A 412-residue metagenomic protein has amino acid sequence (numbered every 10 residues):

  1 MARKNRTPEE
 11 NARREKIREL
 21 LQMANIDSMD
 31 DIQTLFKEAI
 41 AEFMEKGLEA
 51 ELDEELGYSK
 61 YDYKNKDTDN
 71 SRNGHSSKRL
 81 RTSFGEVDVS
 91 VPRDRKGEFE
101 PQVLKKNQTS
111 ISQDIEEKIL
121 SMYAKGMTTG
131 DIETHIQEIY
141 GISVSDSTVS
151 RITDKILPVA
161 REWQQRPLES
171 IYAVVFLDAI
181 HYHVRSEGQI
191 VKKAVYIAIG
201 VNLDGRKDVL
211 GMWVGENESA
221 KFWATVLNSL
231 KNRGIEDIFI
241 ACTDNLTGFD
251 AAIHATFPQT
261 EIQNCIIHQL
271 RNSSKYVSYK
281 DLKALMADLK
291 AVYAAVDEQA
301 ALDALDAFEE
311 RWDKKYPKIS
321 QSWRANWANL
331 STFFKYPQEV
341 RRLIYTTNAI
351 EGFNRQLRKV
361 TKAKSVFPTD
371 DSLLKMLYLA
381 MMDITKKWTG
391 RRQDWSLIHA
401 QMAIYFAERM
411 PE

Functional and structural regions predicted by a protein language model:
M1-K106: Short, conserved DNA-binding cores of transcription-related domains
R3, P258, A291-E412: Acidic/histidine-rich catalytic cores and adjacent linkers of DNA breakage/strand-transfer/modification proteins
T7-E10, N25, M29, Q33-E42 (+12 more regions): Conserved phosphate/pyrophosphate-binding and hydrolysis machinery centered on Walker-type P-loop NTPases, extending
S59-D67, M127-V174: Electropositive nucleic-acid engagement tracts
D67-K125, G141-S150, D154, S170 (+1 more regions): Basic, short loop/linker segments at the boundary and entry of helix-turn-helix/winged-helix-like folds
E86, S90-R95, V103-Q108, I142 (+4 more regions): RNase H-like nuclease fold core
I240-T247, A252-D288: Conserved beta-strand -> loop -> alpha-helix junction used to position metal-binding or nucleic-acid-contacting
